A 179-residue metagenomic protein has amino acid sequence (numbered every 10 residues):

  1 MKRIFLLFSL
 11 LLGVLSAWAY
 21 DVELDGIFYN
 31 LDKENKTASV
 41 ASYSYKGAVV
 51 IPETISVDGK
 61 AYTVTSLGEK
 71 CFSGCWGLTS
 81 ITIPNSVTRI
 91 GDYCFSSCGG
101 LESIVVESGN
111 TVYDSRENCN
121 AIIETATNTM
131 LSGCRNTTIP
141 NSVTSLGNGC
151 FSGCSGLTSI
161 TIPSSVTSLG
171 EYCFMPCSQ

Functional and structural regions predicted by a protein language model:
I4-G13: Sec-dependent N-terminal signal peptides
V14-S16, N35: Short, intrinsically disordered, low-complexity terminal segments
A17-L24: Boundary at the C-terminal end of the N-terminal hydrophobic targeting segment
L24-F28, K33-N35, S44-S66, W76-R89 (+3 more regions): Structural signature of tandem-repeat unit edges
E69-C71, G91-C94, G147-S152, G170-C173: Consensus positions within tandem repeat domains that build extended binding/scaffold surfaces
